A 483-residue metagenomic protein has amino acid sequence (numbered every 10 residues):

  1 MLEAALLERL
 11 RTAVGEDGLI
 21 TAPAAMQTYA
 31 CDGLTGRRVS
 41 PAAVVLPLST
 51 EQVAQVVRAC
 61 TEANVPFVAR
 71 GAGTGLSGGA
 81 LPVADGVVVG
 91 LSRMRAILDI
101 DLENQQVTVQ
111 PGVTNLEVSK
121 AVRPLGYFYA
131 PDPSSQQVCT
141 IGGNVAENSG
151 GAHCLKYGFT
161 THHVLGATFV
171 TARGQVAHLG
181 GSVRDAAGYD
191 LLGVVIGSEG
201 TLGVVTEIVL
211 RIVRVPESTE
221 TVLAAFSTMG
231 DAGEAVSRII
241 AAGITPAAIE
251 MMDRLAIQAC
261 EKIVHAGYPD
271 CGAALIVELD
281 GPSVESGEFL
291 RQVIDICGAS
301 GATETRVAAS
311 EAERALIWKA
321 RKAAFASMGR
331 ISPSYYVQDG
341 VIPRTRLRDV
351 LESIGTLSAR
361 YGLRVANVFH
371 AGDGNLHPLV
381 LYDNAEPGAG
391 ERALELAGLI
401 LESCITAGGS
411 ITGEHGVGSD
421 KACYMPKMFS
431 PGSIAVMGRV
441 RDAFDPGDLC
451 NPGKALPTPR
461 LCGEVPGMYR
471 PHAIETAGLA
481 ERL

Functional and structural regions predicted by a protein language model:
M1-E3, G432-L483: Intrinsic disorder at enzyme termini
M1-R58, G75-Q105, R254-V264, S310-V337 (+3 more regions): N-terminal flexible segment immediately upstream of the FAD-binding catalytic core in FAD-dependent oxidoreductases
G15-E16, I405-V417, R441-D442, P446-G453: Alpha-helix capping/hinge segments and adjacent helical runs
T21-A30, V213-R214, E220, A224-L396 (+3 more regions): C-terminal substrate-recognition/cap domain of FAD-linked oxidoreductases
C60, G200, D445: Conserved, mostly hydrophobic/aromatic
S77-R95, R123-Y127, G150-T161, I208-R214 (+3 more regions): A glycine- and small-aliphatic-rich helix-loop capping segment at beta-alpha/alpha-beta transitions that lines
A96-E250, C450, C462, P466-L483: FAD-binding subdomain of flavoenzyme oxidoreductases
